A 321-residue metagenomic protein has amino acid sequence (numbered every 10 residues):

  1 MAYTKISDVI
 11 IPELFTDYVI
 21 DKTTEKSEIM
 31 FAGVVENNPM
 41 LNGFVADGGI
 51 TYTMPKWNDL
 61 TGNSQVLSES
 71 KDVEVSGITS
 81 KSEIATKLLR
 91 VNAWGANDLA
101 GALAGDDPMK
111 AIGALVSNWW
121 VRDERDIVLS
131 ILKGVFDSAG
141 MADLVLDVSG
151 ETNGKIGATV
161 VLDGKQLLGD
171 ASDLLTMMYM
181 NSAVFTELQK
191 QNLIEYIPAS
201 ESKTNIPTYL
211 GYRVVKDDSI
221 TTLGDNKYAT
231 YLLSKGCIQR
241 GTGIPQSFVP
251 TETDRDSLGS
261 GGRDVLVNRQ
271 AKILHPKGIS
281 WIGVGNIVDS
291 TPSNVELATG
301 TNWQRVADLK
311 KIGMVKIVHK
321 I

Functional and structural regions predicted by a protein language model:
M1-A85, P292, T301-I321: N-terminal "assembly arms/tails" that initiate or stabilize quaternary assembly in self-assembling proteins
M1-E25, Y228-Q239, G243-I321: Protruding loop/beta-arch "assembly-hinge" segments enriched in small, turn-prone residues
T4-K5, V9, E13, V19 (+9 more regions): Signature of extracytoplasmic/envelope-associated structural regions
M54, S80-M141, D173-M178, T251 (+1 more regions): Long, contiguous amphipathic alpha-helices that act as assembly "spine/axial" helices in icosahedral shell and virion
G62-Q65, A104, E187-K190, Y196-I197 (+3 more regions): Short helix/loop capping segments that flank catalytic or ligand/cofactor-binding pockets
L99-D170, V288-S290, N294-K310, K316-K320: Alpha-helical scaffold segments that mediate packing/assembly in large oligomeric complexes
D137-D217: Extended, solvent-exposed, turn-rich assembly/linker loops in the middle of proteins
T204-S234, Q239: Intrinsically disordered, low-complexity regions enriched in Pro/Ser/Thr/Gly and acidic residues
